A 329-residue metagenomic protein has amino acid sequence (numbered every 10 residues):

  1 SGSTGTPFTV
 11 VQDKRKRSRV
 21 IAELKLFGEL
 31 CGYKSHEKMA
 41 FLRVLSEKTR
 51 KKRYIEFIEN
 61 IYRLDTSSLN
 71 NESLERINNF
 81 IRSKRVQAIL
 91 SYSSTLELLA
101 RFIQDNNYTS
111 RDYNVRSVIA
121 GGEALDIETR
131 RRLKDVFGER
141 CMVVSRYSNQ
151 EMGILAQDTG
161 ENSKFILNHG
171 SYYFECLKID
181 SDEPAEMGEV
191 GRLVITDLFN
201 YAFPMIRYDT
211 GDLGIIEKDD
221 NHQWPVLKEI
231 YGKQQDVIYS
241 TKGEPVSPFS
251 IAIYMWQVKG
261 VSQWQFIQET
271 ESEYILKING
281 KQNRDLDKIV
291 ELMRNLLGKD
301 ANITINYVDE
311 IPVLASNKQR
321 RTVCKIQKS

Functional and structural regions predicted by a protein language model:
S1-G2, L30-K34, F80, D135: Short, charge-rich binding segments
S1-V11: Conserved adenylation A10 loop of the ANL superfamily
V10-C31: Conserved structural elements of the adenylate-forming
V11-D13, R43, Y92-S93, Y147: Glycine-rich, histidine-containing beta strand-loop boundary motifs that form or position
Q12-K14, V44, T66-S67, G232: Active-site donor-binding loop signature of nucleotide-sugar glycosyltransferases
K25-S67: Conserved AMP-binding loop of ANL adenylate-forming enzymes
I58-S329: Active-site glycine/GP-rich loop and adjacent strand/helix microenvironment that borders small-molecule binding pockets
